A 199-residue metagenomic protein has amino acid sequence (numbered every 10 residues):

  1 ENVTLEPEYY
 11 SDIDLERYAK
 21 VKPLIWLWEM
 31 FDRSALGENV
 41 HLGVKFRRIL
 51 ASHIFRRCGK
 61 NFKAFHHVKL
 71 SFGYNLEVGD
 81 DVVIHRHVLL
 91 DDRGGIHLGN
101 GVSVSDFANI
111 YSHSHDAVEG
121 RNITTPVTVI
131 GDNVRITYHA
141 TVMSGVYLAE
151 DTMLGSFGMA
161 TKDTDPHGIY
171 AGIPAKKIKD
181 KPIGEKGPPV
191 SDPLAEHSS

Functional and structural regions predicted by a protein language model:
E1-I54, K60, I173-S199: Terminal amphipathic alpha-helical/low-complexity segments used for targeting or macromolecular assembly
S34, E38, H66, L70 (+3 more regions): Conserved short-loop catalytic and cofactor-binding motifs
H41, K45, I49, G73 (+2 more regions): Residues at secondary-structure transition points
K60, F65-H66, S71-F72, G79-D80 (+13 more regions): Left-handed beta-helix
V78, E119, T124-T125, I169 (+1 more regions): Short, glycine/charged-enriched secondary-structure capping and boundary segments
N109-I110, D116, K176, G184: Active-site/binding-pocket entry motifs
S114, G120-N122, V146, K181: Conserved catalytic-core motifs of eukaryotic protein kinase domains, centered on the activation segment
